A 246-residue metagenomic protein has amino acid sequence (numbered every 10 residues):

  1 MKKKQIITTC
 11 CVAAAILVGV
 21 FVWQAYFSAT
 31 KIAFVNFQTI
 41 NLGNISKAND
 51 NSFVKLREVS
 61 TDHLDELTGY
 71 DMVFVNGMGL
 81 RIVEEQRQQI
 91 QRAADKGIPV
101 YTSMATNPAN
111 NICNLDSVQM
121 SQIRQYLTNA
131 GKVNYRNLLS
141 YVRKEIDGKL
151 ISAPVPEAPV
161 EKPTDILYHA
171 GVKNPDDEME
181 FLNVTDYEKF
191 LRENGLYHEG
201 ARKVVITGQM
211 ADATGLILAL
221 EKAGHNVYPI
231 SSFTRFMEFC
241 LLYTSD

Functional and structural regions predicted by a protein language model:
T8-F21: Hydrophobic membrane-insertion alpha-helices, especially the h-region of bacterial N-terminal signal peptides
A29-V59, G208-N226: Short, charged N-terminal beta->alpha structural module
F34-I40, V75-L80, M104-T106, I206-A211 (+1 more regions): Structural motif
L67-V73: Short acidic/histidine-rich motifs immediately flanking catalytic phosphotransfer sites in two-component signaling
A93-V100: A short helix->loop->beta-strand "cap" motif at the edges of active sites that frequently abuts
S121-H198: Flexible inter-domain linker/hinge segments
V227-E238: Metallocofactor- and cofactor-centric catalytic cores in central/energy metabolism, strongly enriched
Y243-D246: Conserved small/polar residues in nucleotide/adenosyl-binding loops
